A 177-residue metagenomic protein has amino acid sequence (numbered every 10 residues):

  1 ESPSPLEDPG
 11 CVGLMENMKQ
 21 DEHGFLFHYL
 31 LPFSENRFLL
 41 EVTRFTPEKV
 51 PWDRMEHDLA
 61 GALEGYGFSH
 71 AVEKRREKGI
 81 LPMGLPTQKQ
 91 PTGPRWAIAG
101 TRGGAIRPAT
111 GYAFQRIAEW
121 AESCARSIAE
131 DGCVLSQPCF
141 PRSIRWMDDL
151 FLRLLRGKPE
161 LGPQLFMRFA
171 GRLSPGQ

Functional and structural regions predicted by a protein language model:
E1-M15, F68, G79-P82: Central beta-strand plus flanking loop segment that forms part of the substrate or channel wall within the catalytic
D8, F68-E73, G176-Q177: Short, surface-exposed acidic
Q20-E22, T46-C124: FAD/FMN-dependent oxidoreductases across multiple families
G24-F27: Short, surface-exposed coil-to-beta transition loops
L31-S34: A short, hydrophobic, proline-anchored segment that marks a local hinge/packing element in signaling and regulatory
R37-F38: Hydrophobic residues embedded in beta-strands of well-ordered beta-sheets
E122-Q177: C-terminal helical "tail/cap" subdomain of flavin- and related membrane-associated enzymes
